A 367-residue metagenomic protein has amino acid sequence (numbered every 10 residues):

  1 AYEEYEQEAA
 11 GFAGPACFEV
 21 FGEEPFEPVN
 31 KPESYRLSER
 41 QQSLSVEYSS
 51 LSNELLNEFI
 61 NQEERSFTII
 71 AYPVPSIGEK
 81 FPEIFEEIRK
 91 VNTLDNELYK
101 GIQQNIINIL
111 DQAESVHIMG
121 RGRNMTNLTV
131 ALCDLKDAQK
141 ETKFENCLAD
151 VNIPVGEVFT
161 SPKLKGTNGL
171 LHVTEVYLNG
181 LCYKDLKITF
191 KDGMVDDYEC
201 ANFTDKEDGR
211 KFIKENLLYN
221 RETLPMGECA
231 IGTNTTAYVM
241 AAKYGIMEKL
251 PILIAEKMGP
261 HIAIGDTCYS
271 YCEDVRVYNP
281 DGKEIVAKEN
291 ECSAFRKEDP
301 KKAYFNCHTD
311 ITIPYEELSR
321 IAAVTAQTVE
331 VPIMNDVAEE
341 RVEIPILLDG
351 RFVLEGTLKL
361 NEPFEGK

Functional and structural regions predicted by a protein language model:
A1-G166, N335-K367: Active-site bordering "gate/hinge" segments that shape substrate access to catalytic or cofactor-binding pockets
E23-P25, V74, R123, L135 (+7 more regions): Short, glycine-/Ser/Thr-/acidic-enriched flexible segments
V29-P32, G78-E83, T142, C182-L186 (+4 more regions): A short secondary-structure junction signal
E33-L37, I246, V277-N279: Short secondary-structure boundary/capping segments
S161-R221: Long, well-ordered mid-to-C-terminal structural blocks that present hydrophobic/aromatic surfaces
N168, Y183-D185, D192-V195, L224-E228 (+3 more regions): Active-site lining segments that contact anionic ligands and/or coordinate catalytic metals
D197-E273, K302, N306: Dual-mode signal for accessory low-complexity, basic/Gly-rich regions
D281-K367: Extended hydrophobic packing segments that form well-structured cores
